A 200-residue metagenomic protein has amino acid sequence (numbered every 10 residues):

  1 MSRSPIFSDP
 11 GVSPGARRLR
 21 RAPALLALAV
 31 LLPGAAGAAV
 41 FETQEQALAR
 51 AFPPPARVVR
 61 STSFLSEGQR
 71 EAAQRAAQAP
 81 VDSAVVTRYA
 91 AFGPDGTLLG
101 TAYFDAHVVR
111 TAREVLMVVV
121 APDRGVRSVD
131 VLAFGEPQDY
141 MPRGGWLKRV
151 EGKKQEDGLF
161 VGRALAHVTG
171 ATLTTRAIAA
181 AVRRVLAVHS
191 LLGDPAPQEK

Functional and structural regions predicted by a protein language model:
S4-A24: Bacterial N-terminal signal peptides that target proteins for export
F7-D9, S13-P14, L32-A35, F160 (+1 more regions): Intrinsically disordered, low-complexity segments enriched in small/polar residues
A22-G34: Bacterial N-terminal signal peptides
G37-L165, T172-R176, A180-K200: Flexible, solvent-exposed loop/hinge segments and secondary-structure transition points
